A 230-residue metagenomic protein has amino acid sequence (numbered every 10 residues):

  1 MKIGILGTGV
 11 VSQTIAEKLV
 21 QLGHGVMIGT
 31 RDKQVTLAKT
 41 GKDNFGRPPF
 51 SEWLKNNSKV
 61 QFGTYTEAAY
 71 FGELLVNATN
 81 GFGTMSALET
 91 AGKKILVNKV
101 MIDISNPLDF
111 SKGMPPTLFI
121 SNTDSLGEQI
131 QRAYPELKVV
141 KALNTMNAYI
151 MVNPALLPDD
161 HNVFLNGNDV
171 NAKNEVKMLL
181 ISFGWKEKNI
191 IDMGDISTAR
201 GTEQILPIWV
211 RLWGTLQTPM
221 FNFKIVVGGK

Functional and structural regions predicted by a protein language model:
M1-F45: NAD(P)+-binding Rossmann beta1-loop-alpha1 motif at the extreme N-terminus of oxidoreductases
L6, H161-K230: Active-site-lining helix/loop region of Rossmann-like oxidoreductase modules
E17, Q21, E89, R132 (+1 more regions): Short, well-ordered alpha-helices that flank and scaffold nucleotide-derived cofactor binding pockets
K33, G83, N106-L108, M146-N147 (+2 more regions): Glycine-rich beta-alpha junction loops
K39-N57: Short, conserved SAM-binding/catalytic segment of Class I S-adenosyl-L-methionine-dependent methyltransferases
E52-V100, N106-M114: Rossmann-like NAD(P)-binding element
V97-V100, I104-Y149, N153-A155: Rossmann-fold NAD(P)-binding glycine/threonine-rich loop
